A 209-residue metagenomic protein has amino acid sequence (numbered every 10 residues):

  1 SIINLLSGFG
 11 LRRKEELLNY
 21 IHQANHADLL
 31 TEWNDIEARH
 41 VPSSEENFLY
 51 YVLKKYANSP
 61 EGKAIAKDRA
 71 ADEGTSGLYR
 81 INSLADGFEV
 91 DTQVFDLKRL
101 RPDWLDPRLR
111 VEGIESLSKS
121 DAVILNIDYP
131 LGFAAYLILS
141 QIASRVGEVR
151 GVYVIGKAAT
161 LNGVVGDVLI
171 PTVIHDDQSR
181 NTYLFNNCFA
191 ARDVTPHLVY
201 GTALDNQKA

Functional and structural regions predicted by a protein language model:
S1-A209: Accessory terminal and edge-of-domain segments that mediate assembly/interaction and cofactor placement around
